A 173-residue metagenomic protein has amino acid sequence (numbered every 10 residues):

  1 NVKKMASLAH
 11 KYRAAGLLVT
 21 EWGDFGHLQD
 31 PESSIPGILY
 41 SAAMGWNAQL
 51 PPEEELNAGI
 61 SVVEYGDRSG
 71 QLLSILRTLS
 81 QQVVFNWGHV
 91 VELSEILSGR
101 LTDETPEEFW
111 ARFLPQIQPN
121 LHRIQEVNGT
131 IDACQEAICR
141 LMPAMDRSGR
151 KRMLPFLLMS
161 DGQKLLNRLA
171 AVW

Functional and structural regions predicted by a protein language model:
N1-W173: Substrate-binding groove of N-acetylhexosamine-processing glycoside hydrolases
